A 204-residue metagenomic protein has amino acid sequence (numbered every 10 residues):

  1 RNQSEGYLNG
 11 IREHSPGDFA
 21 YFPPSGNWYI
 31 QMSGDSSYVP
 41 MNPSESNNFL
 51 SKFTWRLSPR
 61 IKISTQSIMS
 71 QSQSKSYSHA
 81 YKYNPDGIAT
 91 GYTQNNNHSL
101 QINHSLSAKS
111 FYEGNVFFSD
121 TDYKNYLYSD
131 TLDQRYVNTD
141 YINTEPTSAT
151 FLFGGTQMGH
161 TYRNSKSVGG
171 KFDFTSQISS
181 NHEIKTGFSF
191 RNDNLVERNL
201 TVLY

Functional and structural regions predicted by a protein language model:
R1-Q73, Q94-K109: Transmembrane beta-barrel wall of Gram-negative outer-membrane proteins
S64-Y204: Replace "related TpsB outer-membrane translocases also match" with "some related outer-membrane beta-barrels such as
